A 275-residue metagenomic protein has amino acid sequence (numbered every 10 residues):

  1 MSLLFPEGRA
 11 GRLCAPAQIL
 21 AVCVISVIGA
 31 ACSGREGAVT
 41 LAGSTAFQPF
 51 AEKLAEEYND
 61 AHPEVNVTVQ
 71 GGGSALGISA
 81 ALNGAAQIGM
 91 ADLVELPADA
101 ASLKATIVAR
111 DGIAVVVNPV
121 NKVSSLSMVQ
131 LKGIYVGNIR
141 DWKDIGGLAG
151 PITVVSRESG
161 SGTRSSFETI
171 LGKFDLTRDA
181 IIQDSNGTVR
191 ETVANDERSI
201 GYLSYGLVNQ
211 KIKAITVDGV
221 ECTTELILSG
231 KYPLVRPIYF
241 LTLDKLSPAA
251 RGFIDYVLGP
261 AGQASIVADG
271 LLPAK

Functional and structural regions predicted by a protein language model:
M1-C14: N-terminal secretory signal peptides that target proteins for export/translocation
S2, A17-L20, G34, T68: Hydrophobic alpha-helical context, especially transmembrane and signal-peptide helices
E7-A10, I28, S33-E36: Feature targets compositionally biased, intrinsically disordered low-complexity regions with long contiguous runs
P16-G29: Bacterial N-terminal signal peptides
C32-K275: Exported/periplasmic ABC-transporter solute-binding proteins
